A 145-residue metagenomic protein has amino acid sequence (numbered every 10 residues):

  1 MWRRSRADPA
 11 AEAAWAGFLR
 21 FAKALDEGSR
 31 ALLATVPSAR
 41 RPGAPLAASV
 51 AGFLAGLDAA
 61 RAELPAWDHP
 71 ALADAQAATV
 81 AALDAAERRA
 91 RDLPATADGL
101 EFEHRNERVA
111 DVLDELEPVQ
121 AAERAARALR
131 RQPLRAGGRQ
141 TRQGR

Functional and structural regions predicted by a protein language model:
R6, A10-R145: Long, low-complexity or tandemly repetitive, helically biased scaffold regions used for multimeric assembly/adhesion
